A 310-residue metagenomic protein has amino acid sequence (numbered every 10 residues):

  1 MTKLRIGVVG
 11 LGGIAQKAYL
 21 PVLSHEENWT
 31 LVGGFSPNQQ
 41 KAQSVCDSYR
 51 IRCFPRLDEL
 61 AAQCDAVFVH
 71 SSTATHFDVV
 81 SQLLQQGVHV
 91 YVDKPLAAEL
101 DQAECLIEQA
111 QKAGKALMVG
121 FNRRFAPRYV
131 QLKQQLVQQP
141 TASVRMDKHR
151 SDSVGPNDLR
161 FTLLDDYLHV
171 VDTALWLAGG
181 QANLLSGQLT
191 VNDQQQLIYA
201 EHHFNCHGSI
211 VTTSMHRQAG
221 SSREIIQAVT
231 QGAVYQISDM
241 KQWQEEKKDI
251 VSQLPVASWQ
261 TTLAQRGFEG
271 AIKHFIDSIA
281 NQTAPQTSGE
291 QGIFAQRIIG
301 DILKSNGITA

Functional and structural regions predicted by a protein language model:
M1-S48, I276: N-terminal Rossmann-like dinucleotide-binding module
I14, P37, W259-K273, T287: Active-site loop of classical SDR/Rossmann-like NAD(P)-dependent oxidoreductases, centered on the catalytic Tyr-X3-Lys
A15, P55, V92, L117-V119 (+1 more regions): Hydrophobic residues in well-ordered beta-strands that form the structural core
Y49-Y91, P95-L106: Beta-loop-alpha module in the N-terminal Rossmann-like domain of NAD(P)-dependent dehydrogenases, especially those
E59, A66-V69, K115, H274-A310: C-terminal helix-rich "cap/oligomerization" subdomain common to oxidoreductases
A97-V154: A contiguous active-site-proximal alpha/beta segment in oxidoreductase catalytic domains
G120-P127, D152-L184, A271, Q291-G292: Mid-domain beta-loop-alpha active-site segment that forms a flexible, acidic cofactor/metal-binding surface
D165-Q242, K273-N281: Contiguous beta-strand/loop segments that form the cofactor/metal-binding neighborhood of enzyme cores
